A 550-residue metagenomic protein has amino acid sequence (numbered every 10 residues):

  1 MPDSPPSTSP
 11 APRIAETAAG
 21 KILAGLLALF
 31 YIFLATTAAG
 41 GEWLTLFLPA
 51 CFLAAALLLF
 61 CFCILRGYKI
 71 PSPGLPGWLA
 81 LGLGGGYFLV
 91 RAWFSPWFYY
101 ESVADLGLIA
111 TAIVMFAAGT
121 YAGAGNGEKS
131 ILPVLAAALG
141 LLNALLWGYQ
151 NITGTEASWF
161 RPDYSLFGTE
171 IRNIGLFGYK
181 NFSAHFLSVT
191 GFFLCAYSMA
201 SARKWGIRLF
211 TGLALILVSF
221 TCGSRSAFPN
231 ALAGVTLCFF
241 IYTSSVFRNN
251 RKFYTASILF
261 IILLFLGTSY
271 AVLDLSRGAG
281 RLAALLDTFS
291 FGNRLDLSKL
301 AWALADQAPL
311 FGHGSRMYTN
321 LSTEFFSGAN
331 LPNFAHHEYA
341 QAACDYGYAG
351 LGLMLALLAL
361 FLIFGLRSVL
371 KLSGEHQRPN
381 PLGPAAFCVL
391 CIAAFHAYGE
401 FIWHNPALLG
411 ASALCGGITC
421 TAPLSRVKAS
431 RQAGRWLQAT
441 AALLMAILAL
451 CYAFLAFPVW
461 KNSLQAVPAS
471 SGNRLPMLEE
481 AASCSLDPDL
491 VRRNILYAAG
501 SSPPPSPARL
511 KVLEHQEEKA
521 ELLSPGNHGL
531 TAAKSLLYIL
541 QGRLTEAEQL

Functional and structural regions predicted by a protein language model:
M1-A104, A110-A138, Y197-I207, T236-A256 (+8 more regions): Transmembrane signal-anchor hairpin modules in multi-pass inner-membrane enzymes, especially those that act on
P2-D3, P10-I14, A18-T37, P49-F60 (+8 more regions): Alpha-helical transmembrane segments of multi-pass inner-membrane proteins
L44, L145, Q150-G154, T221-C222 (+7 more regions): A membrane-periplasm/extracellular boundary helix in multi-pass inner-membrane enzymes that assemble envelope glycans
F98-Y99, G168-N181, S290-L295, F334 (+1 more regions): Short aromatic-rich membrane-water interface segments that cap or initiate transmembrane helices in multi-pass membrane
R208-L215, M477, Q516, L550: Alpha-helical solenoid repeat scaffolds, predominantly canonical TPR units
S219, A342, Y497-S501, L537: Residue-level signature for tetratricopeptide repeat
L295-P332, Y339, Y346-L353: TM-adjacent membrane-interface loops and short helices in multi-pass inner/ER membrane proteins
L358, S368, H376-L464, S471-G472: Long, contiguous interaction/recruitment modules in multidomain scaffold/adaptor proteins
